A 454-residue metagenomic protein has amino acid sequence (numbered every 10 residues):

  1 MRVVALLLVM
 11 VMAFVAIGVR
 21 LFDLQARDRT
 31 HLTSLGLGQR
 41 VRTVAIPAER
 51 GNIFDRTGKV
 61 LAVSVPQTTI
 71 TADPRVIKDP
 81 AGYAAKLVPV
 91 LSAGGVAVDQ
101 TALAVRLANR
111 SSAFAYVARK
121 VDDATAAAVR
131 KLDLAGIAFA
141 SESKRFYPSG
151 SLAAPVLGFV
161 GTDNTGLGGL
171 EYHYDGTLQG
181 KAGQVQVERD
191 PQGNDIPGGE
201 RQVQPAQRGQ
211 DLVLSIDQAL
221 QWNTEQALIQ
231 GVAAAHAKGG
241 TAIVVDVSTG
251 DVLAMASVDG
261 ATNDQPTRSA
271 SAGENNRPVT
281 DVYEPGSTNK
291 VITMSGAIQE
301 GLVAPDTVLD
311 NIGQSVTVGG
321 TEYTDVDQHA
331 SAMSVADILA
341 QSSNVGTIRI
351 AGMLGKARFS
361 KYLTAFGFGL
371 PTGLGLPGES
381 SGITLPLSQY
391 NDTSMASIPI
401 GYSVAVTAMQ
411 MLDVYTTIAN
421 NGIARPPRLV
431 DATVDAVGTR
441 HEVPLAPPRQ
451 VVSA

Functional and structural regions predicted by a protein language model:
M1-P266, A357-T364: Periplasmic/cell-envelope proteins involved in peptidoglycan metabolism and beta-lactam response
D190-E200, D246-S287, I292-A454: Beta-lactam-recognizing serine transpeptidase/beta-lactamase-like catalytic domain environment
